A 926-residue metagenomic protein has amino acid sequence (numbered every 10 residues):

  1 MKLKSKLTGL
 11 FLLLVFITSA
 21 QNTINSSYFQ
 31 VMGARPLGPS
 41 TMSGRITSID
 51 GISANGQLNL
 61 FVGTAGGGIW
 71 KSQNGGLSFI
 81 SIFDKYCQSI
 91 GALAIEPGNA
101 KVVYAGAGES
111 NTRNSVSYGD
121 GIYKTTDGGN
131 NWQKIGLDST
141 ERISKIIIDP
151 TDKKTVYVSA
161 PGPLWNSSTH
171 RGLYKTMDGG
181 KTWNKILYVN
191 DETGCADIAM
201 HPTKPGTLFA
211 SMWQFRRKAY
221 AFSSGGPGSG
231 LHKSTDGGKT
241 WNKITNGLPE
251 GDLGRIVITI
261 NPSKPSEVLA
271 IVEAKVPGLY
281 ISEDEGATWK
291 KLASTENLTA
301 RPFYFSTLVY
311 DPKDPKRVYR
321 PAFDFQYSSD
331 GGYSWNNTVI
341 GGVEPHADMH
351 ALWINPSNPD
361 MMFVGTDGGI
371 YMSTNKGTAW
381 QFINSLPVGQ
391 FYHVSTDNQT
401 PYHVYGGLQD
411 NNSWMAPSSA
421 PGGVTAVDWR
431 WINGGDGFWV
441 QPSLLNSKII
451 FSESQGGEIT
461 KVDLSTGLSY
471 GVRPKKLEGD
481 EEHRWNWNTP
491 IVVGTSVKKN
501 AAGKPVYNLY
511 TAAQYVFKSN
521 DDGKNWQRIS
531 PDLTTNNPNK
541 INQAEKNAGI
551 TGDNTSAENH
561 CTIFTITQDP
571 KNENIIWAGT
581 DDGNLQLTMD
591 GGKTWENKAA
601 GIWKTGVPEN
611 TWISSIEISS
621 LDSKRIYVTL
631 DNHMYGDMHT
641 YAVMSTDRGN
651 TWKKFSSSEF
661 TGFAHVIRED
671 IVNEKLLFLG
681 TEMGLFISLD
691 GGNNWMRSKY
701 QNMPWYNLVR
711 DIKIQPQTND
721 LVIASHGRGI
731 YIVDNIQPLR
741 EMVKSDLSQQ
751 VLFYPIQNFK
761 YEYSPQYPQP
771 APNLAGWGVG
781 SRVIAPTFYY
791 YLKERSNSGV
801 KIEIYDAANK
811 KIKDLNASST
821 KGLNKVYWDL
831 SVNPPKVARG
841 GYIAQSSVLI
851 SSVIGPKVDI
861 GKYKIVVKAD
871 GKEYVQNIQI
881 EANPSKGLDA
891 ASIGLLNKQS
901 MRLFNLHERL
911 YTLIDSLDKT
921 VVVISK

Functional and structural regions predicted by a protein language model:
M1-I24: Bacterial Sec-dependent N-terminal signal peptides
L10, N707, I712, P716 (+3 more regions): Conserved short secondary-structure elements within globular domains
V15, L721-V722, I865-V867: Conserved catalytic-core segments centered on acid/base and nucleophilic motifs
Q21-W777, V783-I784, R795: Beta-propeller blade termini and top-face loops
S745-K801, Y805-K926: Extracytoplasmic/secretory ectodomains and luminal regions
